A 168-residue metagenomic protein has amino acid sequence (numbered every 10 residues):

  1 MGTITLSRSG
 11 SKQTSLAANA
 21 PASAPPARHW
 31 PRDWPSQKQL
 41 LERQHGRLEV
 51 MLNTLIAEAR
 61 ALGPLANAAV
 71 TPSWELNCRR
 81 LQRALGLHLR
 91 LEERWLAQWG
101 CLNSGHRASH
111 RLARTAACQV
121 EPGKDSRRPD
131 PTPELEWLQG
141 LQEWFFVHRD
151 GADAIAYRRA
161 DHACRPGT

Functional and structural regions predicted by a protein language model:
G2-T168: Small-residue-biased structural context
